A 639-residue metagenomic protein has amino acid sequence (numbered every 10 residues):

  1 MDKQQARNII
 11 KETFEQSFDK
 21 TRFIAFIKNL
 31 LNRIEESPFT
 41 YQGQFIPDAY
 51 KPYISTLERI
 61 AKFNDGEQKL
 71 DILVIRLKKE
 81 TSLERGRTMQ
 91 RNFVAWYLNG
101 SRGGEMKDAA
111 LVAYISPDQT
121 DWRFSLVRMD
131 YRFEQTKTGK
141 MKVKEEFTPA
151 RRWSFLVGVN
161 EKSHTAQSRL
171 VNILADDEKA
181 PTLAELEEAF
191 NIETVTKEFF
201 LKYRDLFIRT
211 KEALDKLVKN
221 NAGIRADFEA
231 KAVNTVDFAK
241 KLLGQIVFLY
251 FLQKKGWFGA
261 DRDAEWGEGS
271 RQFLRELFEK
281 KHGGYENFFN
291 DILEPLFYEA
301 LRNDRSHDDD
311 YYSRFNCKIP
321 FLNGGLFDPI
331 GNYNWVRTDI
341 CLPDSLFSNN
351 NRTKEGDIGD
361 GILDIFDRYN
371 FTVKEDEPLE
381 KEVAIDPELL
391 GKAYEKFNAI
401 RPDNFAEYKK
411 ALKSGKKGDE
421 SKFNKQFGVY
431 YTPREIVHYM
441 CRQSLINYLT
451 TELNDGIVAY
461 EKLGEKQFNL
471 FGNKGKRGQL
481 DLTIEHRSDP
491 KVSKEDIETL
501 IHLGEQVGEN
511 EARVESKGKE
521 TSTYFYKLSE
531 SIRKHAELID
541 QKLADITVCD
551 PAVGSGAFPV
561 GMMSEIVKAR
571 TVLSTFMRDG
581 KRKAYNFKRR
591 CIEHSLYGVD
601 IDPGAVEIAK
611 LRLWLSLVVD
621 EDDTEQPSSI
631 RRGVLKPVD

Functional and structural regions predicted by a protein language model:
D2-N99, K107-G561, E565, V599-A605 (+2 more regions): Preference for the N-terminal adenyl/adenosyl cofactor-binding alpha/beta module
G100-G103, R590: Short, basic/hydrophobic alpha-helical segments
W257, T451-D455, Q541-K542, A569-R578 (+2 more regions): Secondary-structure transition/capping motifs at alpha-helix termini and the adjoining loop/turn into the next element
D540-Q541, R589-C591, L635: Intrinsically disordered, low-complexity regulatory regions enriched in Ser/Pro/Gly/Thr and acidic residues
E565-L573, C591-E593: Conserved S-adenosyl-L-methionine
R582, F587-R590: Catalytic cores of nucleotide-enabled group-transfer and carboxylate-activating enzymes in metabolic and assembly-line
L596: Short beta-strand element of Class I
S616-D639: S-adenosyl-L-methionine
